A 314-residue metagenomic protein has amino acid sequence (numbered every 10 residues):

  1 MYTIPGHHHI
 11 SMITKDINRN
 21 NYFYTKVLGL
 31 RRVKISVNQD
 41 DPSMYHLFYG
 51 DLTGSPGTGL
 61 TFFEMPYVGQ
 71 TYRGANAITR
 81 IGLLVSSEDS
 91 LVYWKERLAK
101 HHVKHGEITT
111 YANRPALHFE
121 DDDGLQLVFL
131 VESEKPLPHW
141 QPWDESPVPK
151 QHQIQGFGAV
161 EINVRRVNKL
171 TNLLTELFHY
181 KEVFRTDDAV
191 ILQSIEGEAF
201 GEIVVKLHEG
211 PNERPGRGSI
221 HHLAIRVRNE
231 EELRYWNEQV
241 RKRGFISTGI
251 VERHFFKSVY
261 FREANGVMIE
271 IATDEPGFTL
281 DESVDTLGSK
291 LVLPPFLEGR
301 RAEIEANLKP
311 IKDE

Functional and structural regions predicted by a protein language model:
M1, V37-N38, Y72, Q151: Short consensus segments that form the blades of beta-propeller domains, in both extracellular/periplasmic
Y2-G6, I10, T14, T25-L30 (+4 more regions): Hydrophobic, proline/glycine-rich low-complexity stretches
G6-K15, Y67-K95, L117-E120, Q155-R165 (+2 more regions): Vicinal oxygen chelate
I13-P56, K100, I108, N113-H118 (+1 more regions): Core segments of cupin and vicinal oxygen chelate
K26, F63, K95-L98, T175-E176 (+1 more regions): Short amphipathic alpha-helices in soluble, non-transmembrane regions that often serve as interface/regulatory elements
K34-V37, Y49-L83: Conserved donor-binding loop and adjoining core beta-sheet/short helix segment in diverse acyl/aminoacyl transferases
S36, V92-Q155, F184-V204, R243-E314: Vicinal oxygen chelate
Q151-N237, R241-I246: Surface-exposed interaction/gating patches
